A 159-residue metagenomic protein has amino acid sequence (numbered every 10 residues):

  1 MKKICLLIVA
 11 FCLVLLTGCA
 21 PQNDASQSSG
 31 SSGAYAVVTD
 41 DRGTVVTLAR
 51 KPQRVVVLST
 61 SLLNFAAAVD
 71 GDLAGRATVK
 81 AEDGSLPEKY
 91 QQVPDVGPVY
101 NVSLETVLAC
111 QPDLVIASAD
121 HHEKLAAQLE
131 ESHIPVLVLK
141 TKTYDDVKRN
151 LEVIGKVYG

Functional and structural regions predicted by a protein language model:
K3-C5, V9, G18-S61: Bacterial Sec-exported substrate-binding components of ABC uptake systems
Y35, V45, L114, K124-G159: Extracytoplasmic substrate-binding proteins
V37-T47, V96-L108, K124: Early extracytoplasmic/lumenal segment of secretory-pathway proteins
L48-A49, L108-A109, L129-E131: Extracellular/periplasmic catalytic domains that process cell-envelope and extracellular macromolecules
P52-G71, Y144-Y158: N-terminal hydrophobic signal/anchor transmembrane helix of membrane proteins
Q53, D72, Q111-D113, S132-P135: Loop/turn elements at helix/coil->beta-strand transitions in domains of secreted/extracellular proteins
V56-S59, Y100-N101, S118-H122, K140-V147: Solvent-exposed, acidic/flexible segments
T60-C110, L114-A119: A short, structured surface patch at a secondary-structure boundary
